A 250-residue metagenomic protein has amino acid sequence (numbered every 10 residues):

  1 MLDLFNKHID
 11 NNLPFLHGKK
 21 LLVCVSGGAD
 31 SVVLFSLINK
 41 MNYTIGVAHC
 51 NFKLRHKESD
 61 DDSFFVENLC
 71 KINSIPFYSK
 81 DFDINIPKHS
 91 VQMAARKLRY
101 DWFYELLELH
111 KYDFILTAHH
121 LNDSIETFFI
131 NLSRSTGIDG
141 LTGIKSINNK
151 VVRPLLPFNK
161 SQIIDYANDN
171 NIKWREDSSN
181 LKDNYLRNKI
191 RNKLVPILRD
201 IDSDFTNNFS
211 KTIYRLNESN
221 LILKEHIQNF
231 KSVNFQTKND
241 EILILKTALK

Functional and structural regions predicted by a protein language model:
M1-V195: Core alpha/beta nucleotide-donor-binding catalytic domains of modification enzymes
Y185-K250: ATP/NTP-dependent adenylation/nucleotidyl-transfer catalytic domains that generate, transfer, or process NMP-activated
